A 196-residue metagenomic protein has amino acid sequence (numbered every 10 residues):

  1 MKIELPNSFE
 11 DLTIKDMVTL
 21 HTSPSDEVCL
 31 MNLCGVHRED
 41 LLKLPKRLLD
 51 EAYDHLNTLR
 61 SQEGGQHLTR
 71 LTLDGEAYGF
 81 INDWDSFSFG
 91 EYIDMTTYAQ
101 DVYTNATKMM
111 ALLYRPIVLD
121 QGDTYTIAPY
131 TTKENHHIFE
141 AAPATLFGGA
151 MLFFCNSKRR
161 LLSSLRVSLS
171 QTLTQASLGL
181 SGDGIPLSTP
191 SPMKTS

Functional and structural regions predicted by a protein language model:
M1-S196: Charged interaction scaffolds used for protein-protein
